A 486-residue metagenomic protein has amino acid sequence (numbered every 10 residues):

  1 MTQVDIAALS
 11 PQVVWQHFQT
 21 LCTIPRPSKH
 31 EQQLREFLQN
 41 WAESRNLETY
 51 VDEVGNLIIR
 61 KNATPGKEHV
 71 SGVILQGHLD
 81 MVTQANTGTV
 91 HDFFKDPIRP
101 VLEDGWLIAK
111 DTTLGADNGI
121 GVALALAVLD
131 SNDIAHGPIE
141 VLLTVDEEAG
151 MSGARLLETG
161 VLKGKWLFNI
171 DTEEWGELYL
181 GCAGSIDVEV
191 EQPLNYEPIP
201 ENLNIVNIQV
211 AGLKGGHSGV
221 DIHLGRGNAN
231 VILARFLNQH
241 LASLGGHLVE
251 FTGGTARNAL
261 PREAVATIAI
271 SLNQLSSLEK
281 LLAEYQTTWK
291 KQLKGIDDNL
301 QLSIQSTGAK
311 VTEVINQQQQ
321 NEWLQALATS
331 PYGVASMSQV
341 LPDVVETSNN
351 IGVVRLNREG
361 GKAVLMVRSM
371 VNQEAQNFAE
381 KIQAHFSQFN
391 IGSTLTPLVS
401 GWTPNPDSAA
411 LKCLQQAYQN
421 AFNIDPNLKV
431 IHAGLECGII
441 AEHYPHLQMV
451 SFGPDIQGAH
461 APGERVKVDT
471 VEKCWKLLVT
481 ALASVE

Functional and structural regions predicted by a protein language model:
V4-W106: Acidic/His- and Gly-rich active-site-bordering loop/insert found across diverse amide/peptide-bond hydrolases
I6-V14, Q339, E346-E359, M366 (+1 more regions): Zn-dependent metallopeptidase/amidohydrolase metal-coordination segment
Q19-T23, T267, Q301-E313, G352-V354 (+2 more regions): A short beta-alpha structural unit
K67-A149, A154-K165, D187, I205 (+5 more regions): Active-site metal-coordination/substrate-binding segment of hydrolases, especially metallo-dependent peptidases
G137-A229, L237, L241: Fold-level recognition of mixed alpha/beta catalytic cores in primary-metabolism enzymes, strongest
G160, R226-S243, I270-L275, E322-A328 (+3 more regions): His/Asp/Glu-rich mid-to-C-terminal helical/loop segments that flank catalytic regions of hydrolases
P198-L203, N207, I222-T252, L272-S348 (+1 more regions): Acidic-enriched catalytic cores of C-N bond-cleaving enzymes acting on peptides and small amides
D221, N228-N230, A234-F251, P404-L447: Active-site-adjacent substrate-binding region of metalloamidase/peptidase-like peptide-processing proteins
